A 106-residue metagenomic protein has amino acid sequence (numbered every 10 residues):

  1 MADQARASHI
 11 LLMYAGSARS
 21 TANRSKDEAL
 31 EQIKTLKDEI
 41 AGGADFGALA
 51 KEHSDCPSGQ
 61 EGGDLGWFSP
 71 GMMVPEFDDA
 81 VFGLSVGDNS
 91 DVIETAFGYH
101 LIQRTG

Functional and structural regions predicted by a protein language model:
M1-A41, P57-M72, I102-G106: Well-structured core secondary-structure elements of compact alpha/beta domains
D3-H9, P75-V86: Cell-wall glycan
N89-T95: Short acidic-hydrophobic surface loop/beta-edge motif
